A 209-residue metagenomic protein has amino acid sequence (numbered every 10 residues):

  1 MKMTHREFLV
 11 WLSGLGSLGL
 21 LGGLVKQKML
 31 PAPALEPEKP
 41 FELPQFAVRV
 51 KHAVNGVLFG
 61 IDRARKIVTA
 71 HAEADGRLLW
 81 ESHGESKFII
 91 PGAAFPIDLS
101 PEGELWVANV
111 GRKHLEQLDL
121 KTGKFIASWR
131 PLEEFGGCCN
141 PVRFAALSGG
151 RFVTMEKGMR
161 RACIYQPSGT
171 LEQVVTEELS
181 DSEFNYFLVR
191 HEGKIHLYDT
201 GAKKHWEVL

Functional and structural regions predicted by a protein language model:
M1-T4: Secretory targeting signals
E7-Q27: N-terminal export signals
L20-L21, V25-L209: Eukaryotic scaffold repeat domains enriched in small/polar residues
